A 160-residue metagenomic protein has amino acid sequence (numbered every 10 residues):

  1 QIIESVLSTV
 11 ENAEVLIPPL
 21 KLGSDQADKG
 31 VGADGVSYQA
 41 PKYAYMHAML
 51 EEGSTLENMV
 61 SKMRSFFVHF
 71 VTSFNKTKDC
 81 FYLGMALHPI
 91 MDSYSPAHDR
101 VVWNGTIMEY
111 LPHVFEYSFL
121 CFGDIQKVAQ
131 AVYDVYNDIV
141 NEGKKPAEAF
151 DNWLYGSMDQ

Functional and structural regions predicted by a protein language model:
Q1-F81, P96-Q160: N-terminal, motif-rich segments that launch catalysis or mediate targeting to/interaction with membranes, typified by
D79-I90: Short alpha-helix carrying the canonical HExxH Zn2+-binding catalytic motif
M91, S95: Active-site-flanking alpha-helical
